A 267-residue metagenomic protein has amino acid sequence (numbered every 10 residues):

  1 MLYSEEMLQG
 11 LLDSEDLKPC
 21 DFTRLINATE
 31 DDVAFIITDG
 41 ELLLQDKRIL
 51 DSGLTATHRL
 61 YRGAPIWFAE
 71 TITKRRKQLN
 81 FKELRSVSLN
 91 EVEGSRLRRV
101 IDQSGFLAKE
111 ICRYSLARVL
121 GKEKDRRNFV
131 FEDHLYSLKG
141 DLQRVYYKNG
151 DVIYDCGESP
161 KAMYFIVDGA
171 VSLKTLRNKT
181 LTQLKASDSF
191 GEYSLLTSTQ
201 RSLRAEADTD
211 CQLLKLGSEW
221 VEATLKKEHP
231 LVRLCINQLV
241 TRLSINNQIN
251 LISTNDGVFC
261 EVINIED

Functional and structural regions predicted by a protein language model:
M1-D267: Cytosolic regulatory regions built on CNB/CRP/Popeye-like sensor folds
